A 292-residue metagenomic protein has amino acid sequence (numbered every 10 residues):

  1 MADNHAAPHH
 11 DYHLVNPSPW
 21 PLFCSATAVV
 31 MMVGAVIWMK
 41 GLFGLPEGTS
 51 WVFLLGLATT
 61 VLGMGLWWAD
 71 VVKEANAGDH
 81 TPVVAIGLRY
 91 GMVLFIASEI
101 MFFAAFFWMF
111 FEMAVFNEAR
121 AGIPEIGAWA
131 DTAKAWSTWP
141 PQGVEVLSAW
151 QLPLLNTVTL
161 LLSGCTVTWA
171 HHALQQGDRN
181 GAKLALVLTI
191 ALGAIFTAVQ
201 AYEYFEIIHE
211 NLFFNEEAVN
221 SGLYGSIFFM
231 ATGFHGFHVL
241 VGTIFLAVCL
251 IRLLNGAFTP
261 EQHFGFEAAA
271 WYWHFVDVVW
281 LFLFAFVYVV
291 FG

Functional and structural regions predicted by a protein language model:
M1-G292: ...captures the hydrophobic TM-helix bundle architecture rather than a specific catalytic motif, and can also fire on
